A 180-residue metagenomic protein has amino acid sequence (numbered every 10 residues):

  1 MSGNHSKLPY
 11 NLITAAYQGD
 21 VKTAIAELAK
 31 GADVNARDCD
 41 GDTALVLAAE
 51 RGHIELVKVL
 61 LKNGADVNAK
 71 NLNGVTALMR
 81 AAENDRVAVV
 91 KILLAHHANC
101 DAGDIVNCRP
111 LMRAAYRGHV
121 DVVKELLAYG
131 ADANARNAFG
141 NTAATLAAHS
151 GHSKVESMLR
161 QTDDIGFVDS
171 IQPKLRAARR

Functional and structural regions predicted by a protein language model:
M1-N11, H96, Y129, A138-N141 (+1 more regions): Ankyrin-repeat-protein effector appendages
T23, E55-L56, A88-V89, D121-V122 (+1 more regions): Conserved ankyrin/ankyrin-like repeat signature
